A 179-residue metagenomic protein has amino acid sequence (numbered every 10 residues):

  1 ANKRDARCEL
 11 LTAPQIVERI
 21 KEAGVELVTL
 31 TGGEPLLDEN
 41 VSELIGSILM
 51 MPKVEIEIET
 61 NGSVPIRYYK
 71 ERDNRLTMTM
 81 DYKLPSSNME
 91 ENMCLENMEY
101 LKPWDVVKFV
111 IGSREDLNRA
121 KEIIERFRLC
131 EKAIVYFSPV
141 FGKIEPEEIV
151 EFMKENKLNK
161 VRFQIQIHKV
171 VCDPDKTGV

Functional and structural regions predicted by a protein language model:
A1-R75: Conserved Radical SAM active-site core
P14-V17, K21, K70-S87, P103 (+3 more regions): Structural recognition of alpha->loop->beta junctions
E22, E115-V179: Auxiliary Fe-S-binding modules of radical SAM enzymes
V28, I56, M78, V135 (+1 more regions): Hydrophobic residues within beta-strands of alpha/beta enzymes
G33-P35, N61-S63, K83-P85, V110-G112 (+2 more regions): Active-site beta-loop-alpha junctions enriched in small/polar residues
V41-E125, C130-A133: Radical SAM/AdoMet-radical enzyme domain recognition
